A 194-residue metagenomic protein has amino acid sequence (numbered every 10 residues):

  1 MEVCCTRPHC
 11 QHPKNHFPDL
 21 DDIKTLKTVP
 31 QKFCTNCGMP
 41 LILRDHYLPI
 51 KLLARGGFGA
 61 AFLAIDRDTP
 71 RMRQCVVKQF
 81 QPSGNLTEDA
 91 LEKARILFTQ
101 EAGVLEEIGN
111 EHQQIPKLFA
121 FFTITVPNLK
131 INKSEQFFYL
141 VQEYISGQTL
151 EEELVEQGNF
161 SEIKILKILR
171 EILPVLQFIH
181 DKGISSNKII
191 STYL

Functional and structural regions predicted by a protein language model:
I50-G57, A61: Protein kinase glycine-rich loop
L63, R71-G84: Glycine-rich ATP phosphate-binding loop
E88-G109: AlphaC helix of the eukaryotic protein kinase fold
N110-N128: Conserved HxN/HPN-centered segment at the entrance to the catalytic loop of eukaryotic protein kinase-like domains
K130-T149: Conserved short submotifs of the Hanks-type protein kinase catalytic core that shape the nucleotide-binding pocket
L150-F160: AlphaC helix of the protein kinase catalytic domain
I168-L169: Activation segment signature within eukaryotic-like protein kinase domains
H180-L194: Catalytic-loop of the protein kinase fold
